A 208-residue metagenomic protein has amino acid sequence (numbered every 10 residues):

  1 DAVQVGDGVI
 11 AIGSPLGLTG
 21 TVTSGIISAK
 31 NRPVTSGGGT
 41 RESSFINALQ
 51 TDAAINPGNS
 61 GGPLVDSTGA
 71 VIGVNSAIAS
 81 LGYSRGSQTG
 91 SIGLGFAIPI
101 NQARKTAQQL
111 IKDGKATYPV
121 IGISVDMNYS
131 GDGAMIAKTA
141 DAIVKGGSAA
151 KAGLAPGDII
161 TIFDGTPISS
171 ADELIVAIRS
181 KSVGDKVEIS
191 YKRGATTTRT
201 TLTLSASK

Functional and structural regions predicted by a protein language model:
D1-T19, Q108-L110, A150, I178-R179: Active-site substrate-binding loop(s) of clan PA
D7, A70, G157-I159, D185: Structural motif
I12-I26, N31-G61, V65-Q102, A107: Active-site loop architecture of trypsin-fold serine endopeptidases
V22-I26, A70, S124, M135 (+2 more regions): Residues located in well-ordered beta-strands
N56-N59, G147, D185: Short, small/polar residue-rich loop motifs at catalytic or cofactor-binding pockets
I111-A177, T196-T203, S207-K208: PDZ/PDZ-like groove recognition
